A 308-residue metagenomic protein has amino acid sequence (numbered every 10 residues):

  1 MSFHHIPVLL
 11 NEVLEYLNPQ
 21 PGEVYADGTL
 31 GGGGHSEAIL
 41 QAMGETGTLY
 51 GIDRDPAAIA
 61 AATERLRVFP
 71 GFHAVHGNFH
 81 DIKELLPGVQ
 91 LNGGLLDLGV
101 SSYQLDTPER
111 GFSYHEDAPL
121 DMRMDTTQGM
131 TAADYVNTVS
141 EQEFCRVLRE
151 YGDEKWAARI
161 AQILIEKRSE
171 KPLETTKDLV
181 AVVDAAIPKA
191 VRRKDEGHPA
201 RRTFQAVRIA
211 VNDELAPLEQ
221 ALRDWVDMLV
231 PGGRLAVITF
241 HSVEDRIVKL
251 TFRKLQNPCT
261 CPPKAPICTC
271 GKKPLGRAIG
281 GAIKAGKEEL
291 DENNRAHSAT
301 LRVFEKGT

Functional and structural regions predicted by a protein language model:
M1-T308: S-adenosyl-L-methionine-dependent methyltransferase catalytic core, i.e., the SAM/SAH-binding region
